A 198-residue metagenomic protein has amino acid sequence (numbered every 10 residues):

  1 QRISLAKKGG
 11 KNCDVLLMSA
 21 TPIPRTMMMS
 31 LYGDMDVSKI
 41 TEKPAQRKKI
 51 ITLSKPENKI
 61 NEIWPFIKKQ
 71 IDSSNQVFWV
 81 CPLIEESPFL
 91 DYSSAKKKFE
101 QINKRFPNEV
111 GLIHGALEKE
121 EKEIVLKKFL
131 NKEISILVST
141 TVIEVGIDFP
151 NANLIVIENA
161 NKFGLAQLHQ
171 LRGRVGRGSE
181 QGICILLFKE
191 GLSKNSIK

Functional and structural regions predicted by a protein language model:
Q1-K198: Inter-lobe coupling/hinge segments of SF2-like helicase ATPases
